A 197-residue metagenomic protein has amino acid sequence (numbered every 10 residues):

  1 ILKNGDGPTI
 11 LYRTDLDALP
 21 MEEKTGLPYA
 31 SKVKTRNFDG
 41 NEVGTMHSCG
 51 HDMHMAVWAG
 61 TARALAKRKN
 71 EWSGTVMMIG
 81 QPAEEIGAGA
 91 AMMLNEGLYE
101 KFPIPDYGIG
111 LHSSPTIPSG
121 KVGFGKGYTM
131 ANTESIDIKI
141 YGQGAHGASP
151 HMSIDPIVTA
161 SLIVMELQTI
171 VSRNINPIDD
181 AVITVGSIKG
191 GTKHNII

Functional and structural regions predicted by a protein language model:
I1, M46-H47: Generic recognition of long tandem-repeat/solenoid scaffolds
I1-G7: A non-catalytic alpha/beta surface segment that caps or lines the substrate-entry region of metallo-dependent hydrolase
G7-T9, T75: Conserved catalytic motifs of the protein kinase core domain
L16-L27: Short, solvent-exposed beta-strand-terminating loops
L19, A30-M46, D52-M53, L65-I196: Histidine/acidic-residue-rich, glycine-tolerant segments that coordinate divalent metal ions
K24-G26, G60, K121: Hydrophobic alpha-helical membrane-insertion segments
M55-A62: DPxDG-like acidic metal-binding loop motif
